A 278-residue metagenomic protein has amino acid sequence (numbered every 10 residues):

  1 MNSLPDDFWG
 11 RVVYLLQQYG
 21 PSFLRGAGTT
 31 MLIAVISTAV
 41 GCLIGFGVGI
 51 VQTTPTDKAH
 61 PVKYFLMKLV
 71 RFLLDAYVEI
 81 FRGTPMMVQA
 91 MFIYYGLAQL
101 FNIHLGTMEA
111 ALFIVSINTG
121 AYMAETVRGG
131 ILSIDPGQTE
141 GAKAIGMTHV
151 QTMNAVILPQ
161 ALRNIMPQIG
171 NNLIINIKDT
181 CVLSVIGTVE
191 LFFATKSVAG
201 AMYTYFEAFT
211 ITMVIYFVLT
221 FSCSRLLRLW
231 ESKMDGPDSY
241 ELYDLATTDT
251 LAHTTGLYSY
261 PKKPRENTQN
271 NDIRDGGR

Functional and structural regions predicted by a protein language model:
M1-R278: Transmembrane alpha-helices and adjacent helix-loop boundaries
